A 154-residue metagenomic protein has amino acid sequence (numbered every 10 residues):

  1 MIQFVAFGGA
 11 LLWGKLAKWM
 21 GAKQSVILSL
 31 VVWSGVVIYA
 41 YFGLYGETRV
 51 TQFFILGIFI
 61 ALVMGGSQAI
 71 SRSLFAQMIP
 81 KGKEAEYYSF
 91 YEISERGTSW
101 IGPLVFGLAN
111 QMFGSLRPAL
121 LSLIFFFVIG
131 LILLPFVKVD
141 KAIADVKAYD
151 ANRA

Functional and structural regions predicted by a protein language model:
Q3-L11, S99-W100, L104: Residue-level signature of mid-helix packing/kink "hotspots" within the transmembrane helices of 12-pass Major
G8-K23: Helix-to-loop junctions at the C-terminal end of transmembrane segments in multipass secondary transporters
V31-E47: C-terminal ends and interior cores of transmembrane alpha-helices in multi-pass membrane transporters/permeases
R49-G66: Hydrophobic core of transmembrane alpha-helices in multi-pass small-molecule transporters, especially MFS/SLC-type
G66-I79: Intracellular juxtamembrane helix-capping segments at the cytosolic ends of symmetry-related transmembrane helices
K81-F90: Loop-to-transmembrane helix entry/capping segments in MFS-fold secondary transporters and related SLC/MFSD carriers
L108-F127: A membrane-interface helix-boundary motif in multi-pass transporters
L121-R153: Multi-pass alpha-helical transporter architecture, strongest for 12-TM Major Facilitator/SLC carriers used
